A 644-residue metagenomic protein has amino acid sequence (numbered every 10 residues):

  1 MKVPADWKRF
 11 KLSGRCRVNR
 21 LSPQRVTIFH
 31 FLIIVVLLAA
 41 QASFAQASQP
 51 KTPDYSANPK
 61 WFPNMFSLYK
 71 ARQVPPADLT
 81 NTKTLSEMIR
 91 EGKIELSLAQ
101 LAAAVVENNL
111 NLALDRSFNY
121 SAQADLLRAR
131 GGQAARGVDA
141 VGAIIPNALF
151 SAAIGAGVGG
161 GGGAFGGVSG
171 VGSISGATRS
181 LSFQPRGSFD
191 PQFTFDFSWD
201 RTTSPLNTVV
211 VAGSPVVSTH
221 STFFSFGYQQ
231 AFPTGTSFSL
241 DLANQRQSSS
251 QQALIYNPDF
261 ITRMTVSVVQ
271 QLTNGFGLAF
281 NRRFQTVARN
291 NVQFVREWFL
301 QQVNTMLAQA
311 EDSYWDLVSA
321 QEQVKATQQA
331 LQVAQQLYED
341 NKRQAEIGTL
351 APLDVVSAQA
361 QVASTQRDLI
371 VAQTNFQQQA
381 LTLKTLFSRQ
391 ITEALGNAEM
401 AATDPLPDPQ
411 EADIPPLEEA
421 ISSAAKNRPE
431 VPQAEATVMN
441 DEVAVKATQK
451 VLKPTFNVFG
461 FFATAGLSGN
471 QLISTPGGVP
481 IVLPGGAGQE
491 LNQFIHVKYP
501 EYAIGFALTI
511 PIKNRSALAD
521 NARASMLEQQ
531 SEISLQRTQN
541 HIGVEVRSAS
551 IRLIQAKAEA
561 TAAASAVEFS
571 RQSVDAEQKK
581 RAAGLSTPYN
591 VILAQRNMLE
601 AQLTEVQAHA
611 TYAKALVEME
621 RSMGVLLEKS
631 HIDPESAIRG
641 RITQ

Functional and structural regions predicted by a protein language model:
F29-A40: Bacterial N-terminal signal peptides
F44-P63, A135-I174, L181-R186, W199-R201 (+6 more regions): Acidic, low-complexity, intrinsically disordered peripheral segments
A103-A113, Q123-G137, L181-F189, R201-L206 (+8 more regions): A glycine-/polar-enriched beta->alpha junction
D115-A129, Q302-T327, Q336, R343 (+6 more regions): Amphipathic alpha-helical coiled-coil segments
G187, V216-H220, P258-F260, I414 (+2 more regions): Short sequence motifs at beta-strands and strand-loop junctions characteristic of Gram-negative outer-membrane
F193-R201, L240-R246, V458-T464: Transmembrane beta-barrel strands of outer-membrane/channel proteins
T219-F223, R263, D312, S357 (+3 more regions): Transmembrane beta-barrel architecture of outer-membrane proteins
F260, M264, V269-T273, G277-D368 (+3 more regions): Hydrophobic, small-residue-rich alpha-helical packing segments that form membrane-like cores
